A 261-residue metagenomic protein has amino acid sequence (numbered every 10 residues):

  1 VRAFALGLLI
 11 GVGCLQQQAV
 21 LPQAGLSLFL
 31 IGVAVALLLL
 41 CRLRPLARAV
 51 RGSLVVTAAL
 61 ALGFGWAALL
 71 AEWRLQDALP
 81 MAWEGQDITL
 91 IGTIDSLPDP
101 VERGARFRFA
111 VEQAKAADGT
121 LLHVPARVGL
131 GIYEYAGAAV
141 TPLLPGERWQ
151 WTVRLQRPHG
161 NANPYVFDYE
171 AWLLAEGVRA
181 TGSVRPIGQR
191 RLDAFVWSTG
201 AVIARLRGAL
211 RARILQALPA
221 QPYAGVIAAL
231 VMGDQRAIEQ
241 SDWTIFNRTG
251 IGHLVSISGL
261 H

Functional and structural regions predicted by a protein language model:
V1-R42: Membrane-embedded alpha-helical segments of integral membrane proteins
F4, R44, R108-A110: Small/flexible residues
I10, D95, I257: Single, functionally critical "micro-switch" positions that shape active/binding sites and transmembrane helices
R42-R51: Membrane-interface helix-boundary motifs at transmembrane edges
G52-H253: Membrane-interface helix/helix-cap signal primarily in integral membrane proteins
G252-H261: Core alpha-helical transmembrane segments of integral membrane proteins
